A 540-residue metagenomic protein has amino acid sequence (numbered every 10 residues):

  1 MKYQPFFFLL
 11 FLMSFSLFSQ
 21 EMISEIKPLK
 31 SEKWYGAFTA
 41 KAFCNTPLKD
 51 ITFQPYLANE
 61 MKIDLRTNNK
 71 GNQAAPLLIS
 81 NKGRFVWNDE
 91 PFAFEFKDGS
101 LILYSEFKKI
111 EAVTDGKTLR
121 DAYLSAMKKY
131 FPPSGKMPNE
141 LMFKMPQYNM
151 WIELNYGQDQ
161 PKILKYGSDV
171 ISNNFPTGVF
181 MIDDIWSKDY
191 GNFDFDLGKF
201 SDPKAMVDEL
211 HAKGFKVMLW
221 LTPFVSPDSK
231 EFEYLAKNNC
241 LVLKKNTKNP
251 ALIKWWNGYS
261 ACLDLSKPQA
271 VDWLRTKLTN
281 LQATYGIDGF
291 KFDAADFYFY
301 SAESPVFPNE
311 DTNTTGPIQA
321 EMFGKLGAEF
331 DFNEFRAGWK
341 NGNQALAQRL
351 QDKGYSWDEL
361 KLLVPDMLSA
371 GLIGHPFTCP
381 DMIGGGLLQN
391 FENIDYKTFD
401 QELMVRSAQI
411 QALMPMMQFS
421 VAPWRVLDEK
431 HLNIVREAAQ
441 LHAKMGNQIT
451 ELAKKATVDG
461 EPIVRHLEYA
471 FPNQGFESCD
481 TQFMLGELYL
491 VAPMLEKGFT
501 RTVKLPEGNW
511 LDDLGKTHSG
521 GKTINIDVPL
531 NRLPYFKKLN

Functional and structural regions predicted by a protein language model:
M1-E21: Bacterial Sec-dependent N-terminal signal peptides
S19-M142, Q160-S172, A470-F471, N525-L539: Catalytic and substrate-binding clefts that recognize carbohydrates or anionic sugar/phosphate headgroups
T52-P55, P176-R436, E468-F471, G486: Aromatic- and carboxylate-enriched substrate-binding clefts and catalytic-loop regions of carbohydrate-active enzymes
D64-R66, Q73-A75, G135-M137, S168-V170 (+8 more regions): Generic recognition of flexible, low-complexity loop/linker segments
N72-P76, N81-R84, P91, M145 (+6 more regions): Extracellular structured ligand-interaction cores
R84, P91-A93, E153, S187 (+13 more regions): Short, glycine-/Ser/Thr-/acidic-enriched flexible segments
P138-E153, N249-C262: N-terminal small/glycine-rich loop or linker at the start of catalytic domains across soluble metabolic enzymes
D169, N173-N174, E209-K216, K325-L326 (+1 more regions): Carbohydrate-binding surfaces of carbohydrate-active enzymes
